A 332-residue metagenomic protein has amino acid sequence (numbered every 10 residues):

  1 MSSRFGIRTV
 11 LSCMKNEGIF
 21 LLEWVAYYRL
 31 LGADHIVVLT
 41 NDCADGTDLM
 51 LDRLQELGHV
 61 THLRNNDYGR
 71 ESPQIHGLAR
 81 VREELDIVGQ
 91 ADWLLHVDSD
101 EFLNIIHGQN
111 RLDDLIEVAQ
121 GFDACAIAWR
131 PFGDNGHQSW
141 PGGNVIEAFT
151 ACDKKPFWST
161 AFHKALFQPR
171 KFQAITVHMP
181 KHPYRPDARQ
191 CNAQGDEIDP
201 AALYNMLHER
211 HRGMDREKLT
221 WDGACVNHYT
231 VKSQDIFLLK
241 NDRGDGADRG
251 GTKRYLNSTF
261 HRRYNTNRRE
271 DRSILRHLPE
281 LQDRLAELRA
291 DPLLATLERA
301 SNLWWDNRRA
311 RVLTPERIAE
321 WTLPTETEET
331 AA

Functional and structural regions predicted by a protein language model:
M1-A26: N-proximal low-complexity "stem/linker" segments adjacent to membrane-targeting elements
S12, L39-T47: Ser/Thr-glycine-rich phosphate-binding loops at phosphate-binding pockets of nucleotides, nucleotide cofactors
A26-H35: Short, acidic, metal-binding catalytic loop of nucleotide-sugar glycosyltransferases
D34, D92, D123: Short acidic/polar active-site loop segments enriched in Thr and Asp
D34-D42, L63-D67: Short beta-strand/loop segment that forms part of the nucleotide-sugar
G46-L94, I105: Active-site-proximal specificity loops/subdomain of glycosyltransferases
H76, I105-E326: Catalytic-site signature of metal-activated, phosphate-bearing donor transferases, centered on the GT-A/GT-A-like
D100-L103: Acidic metal-phosphate-binding loop of nucleotide-sugar-dependent transferases
